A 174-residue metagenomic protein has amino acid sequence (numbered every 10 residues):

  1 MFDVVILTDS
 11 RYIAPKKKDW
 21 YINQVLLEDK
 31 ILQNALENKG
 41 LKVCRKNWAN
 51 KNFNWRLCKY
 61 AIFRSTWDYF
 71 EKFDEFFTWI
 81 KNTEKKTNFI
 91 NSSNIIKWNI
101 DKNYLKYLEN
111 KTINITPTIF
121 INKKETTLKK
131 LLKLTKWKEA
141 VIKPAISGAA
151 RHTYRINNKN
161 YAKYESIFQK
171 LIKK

Functional and structural regions predicted by a protein language model:
M1-T8, I80-K85, S93-K174: Active-site nucleotide/adenylate-binding loops and adjacent lid/helix of ATP-dependent enzymes
D9-I121: Conserved N-proximal alpha/beta basic substrate-recognition cap immediately N-terminal to, or forming the N-lobe
